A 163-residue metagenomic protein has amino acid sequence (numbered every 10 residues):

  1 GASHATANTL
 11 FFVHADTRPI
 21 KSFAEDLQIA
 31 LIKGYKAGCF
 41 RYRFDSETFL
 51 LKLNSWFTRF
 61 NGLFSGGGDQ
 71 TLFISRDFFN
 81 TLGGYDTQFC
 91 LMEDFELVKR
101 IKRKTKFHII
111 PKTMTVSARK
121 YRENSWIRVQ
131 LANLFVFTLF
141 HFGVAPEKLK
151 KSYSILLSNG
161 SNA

Functional and structural regions predicted by a protein language model:
G1-S3: Short, conserved alpha-helix that lines the donor NDP-sugar binding/gating region of sugar-transfer enzymes
L10: Short aromatic/hydrophobic "clamp" motif used to bind/position activated sugar donors
H14-I20: The conserved acidic donor/metal-binding loop of glycosyltransferases
K21-F49: Conserved donor NDP-sugar-binding/catalytic core segment of glycosyltransferases
A37-D45, F57-D77: A recurrent flexible, glycine/aromatic-enriched loop bordering the glycosyltransferase active site that acts as
D77-T81, T113: Short, well-ordered alpha-helical scaffold segment located in the soluble/lumenal catalytic or ligand-binding core
L91-R103: Short active-site alpha-helical segment characteristic of glycosyltransferases and processive polysaccharide synthases
K102-A163: Hydrophobic helical membrane-anchoring modules
